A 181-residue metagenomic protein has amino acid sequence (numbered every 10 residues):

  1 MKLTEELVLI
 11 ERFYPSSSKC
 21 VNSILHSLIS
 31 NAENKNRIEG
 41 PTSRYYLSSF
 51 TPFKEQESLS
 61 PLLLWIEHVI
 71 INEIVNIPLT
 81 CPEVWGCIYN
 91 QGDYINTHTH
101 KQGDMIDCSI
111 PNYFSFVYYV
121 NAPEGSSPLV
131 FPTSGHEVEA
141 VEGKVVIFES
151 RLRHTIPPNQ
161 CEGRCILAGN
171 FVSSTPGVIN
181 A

Functional and structural regions predicted by a protein language model:
M1-P78, Y94: Non-heme Fe(II)/2-oxoglutarate
V75-P158, G163-I166, N170-G177: Catalytic core of non-heme Fe(II) oxygenases with the double-stranded beta-helix
